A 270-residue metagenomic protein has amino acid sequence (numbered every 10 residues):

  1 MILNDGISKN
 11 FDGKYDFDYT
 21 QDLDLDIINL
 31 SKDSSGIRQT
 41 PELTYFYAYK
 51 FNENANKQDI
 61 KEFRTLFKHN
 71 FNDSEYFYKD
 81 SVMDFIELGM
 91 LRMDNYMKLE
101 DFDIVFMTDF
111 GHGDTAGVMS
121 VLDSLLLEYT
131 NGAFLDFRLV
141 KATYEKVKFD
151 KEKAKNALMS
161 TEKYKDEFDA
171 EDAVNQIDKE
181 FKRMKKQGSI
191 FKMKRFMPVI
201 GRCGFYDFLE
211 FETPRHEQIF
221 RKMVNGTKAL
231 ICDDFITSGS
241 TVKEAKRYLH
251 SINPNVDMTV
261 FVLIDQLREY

Functional and structural regions predicted by a protein language model:
I2-F102, V140-N225: Active-site-facing substrate-recognition patch
E100-G111: Short glycine-rich phosphate-binding loop at a beta-alpha junction
D103-I104, K228-L230: Structural motif
T108-D109, N131-F149: A short, structured active-site edge motif that brings together acidic residues
F110-A116, S238-S240: Gly/Ser/Thr-rich loops at beta-strand to alpha-helix junctions that form or flank small-molecule/cofactor-binding
G113-G117, Y144-V147, E269: Short catalytic/ligand-binding loop motif for oxyanion handling, primarily in non-cytosolic enzymes, centered on
A142, H250-Y270: ATP-dependent adenylation/pyrophosphate-handling site
I231-A245: A phosphate-binding catalytic loop at a beta-strand-loop-alpha-helix junction that coordinates phosphoryl groups
